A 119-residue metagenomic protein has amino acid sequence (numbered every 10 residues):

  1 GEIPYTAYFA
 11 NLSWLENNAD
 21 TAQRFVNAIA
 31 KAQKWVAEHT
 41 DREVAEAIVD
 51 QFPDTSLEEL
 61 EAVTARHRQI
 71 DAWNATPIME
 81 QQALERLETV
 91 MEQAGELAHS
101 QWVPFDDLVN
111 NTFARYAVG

Functional and structural regions predicted by a protein language model:
G1-N18, V26, R66-R68, D106 (+1 more regions): Periplasmic-binding protein-like
L15-A98: Secondary-structure end/capping motifs
E88-G119: Conserved C-terminal helix/tail region of periplasmic/extracytoplasmic solute-binding proteins
